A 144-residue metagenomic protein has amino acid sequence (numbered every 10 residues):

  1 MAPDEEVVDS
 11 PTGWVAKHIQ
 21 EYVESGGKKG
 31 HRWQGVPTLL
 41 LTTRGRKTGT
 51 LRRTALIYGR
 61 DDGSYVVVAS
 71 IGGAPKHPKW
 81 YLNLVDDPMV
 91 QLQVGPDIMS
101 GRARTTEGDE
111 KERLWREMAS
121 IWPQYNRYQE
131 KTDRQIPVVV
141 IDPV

Functional and structural regions predicted by a protein language model:
M1-Q34: Extreme N-terminal tail/first-helix region
P3-E5, I71-Y125, K131-Q135, P143-V144: Short, structured beta-strand-loop surface elements
G26-K28, R53, N126: A generic local structural motif
G30-H31, I57, L82: Short secondary-structure boundary/capping segments
W33, T48-T50, L84, D133: A generic structural micro-feature
V36-G72: Short beta-strand segments
T38, I136-V138: Short hydrophobic/aromatic beta-strand or adjacent loop that forms the aromatic wall/cage of a ligand/substrate-binding
